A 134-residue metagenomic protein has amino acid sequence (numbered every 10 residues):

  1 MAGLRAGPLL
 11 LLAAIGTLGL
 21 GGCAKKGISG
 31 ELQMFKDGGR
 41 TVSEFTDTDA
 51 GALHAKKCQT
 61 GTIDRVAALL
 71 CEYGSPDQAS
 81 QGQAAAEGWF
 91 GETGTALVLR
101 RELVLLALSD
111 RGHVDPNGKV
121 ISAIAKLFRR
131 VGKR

Functional and structural regions predicted by a protein language model:
M1-G21: Sec-dependent bacterial lipoprotein signal peptides
G3, M34-K36, I124-F128: Generic hydrophobic, helix-prone segments enriched in Leu/Val/Ile
L4, G16-T17, T60-A67, L105: Generic alpha-helix detector with strongest preference for long hydrophobic helices that associate with membranes
A24-K26: Bacterial signal peptide processing site
G30-T93: Short, solvent-exposed recognition patches
E87-R134: A short, solvent-exposed beta-edge/loop patch
